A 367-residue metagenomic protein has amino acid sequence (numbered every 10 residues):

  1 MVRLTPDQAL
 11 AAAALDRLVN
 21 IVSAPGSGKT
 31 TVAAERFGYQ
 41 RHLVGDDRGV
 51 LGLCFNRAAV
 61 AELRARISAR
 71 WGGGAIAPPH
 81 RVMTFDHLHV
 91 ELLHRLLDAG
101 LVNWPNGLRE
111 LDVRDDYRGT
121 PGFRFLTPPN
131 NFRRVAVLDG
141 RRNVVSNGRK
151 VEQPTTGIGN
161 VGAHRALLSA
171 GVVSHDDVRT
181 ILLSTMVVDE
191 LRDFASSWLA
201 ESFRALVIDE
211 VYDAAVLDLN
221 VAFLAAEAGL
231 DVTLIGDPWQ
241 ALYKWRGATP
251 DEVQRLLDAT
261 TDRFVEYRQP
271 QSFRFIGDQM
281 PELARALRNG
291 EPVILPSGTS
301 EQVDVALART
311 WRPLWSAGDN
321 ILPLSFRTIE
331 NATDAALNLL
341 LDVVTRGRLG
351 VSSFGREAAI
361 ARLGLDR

Functional and structural regions predicted by a protein language model:
M1-R367: The feature marks helicase ATPase cores and/or their adjacent C-terminal helical subdomains in SF1/SF2/AAA+ helicases
